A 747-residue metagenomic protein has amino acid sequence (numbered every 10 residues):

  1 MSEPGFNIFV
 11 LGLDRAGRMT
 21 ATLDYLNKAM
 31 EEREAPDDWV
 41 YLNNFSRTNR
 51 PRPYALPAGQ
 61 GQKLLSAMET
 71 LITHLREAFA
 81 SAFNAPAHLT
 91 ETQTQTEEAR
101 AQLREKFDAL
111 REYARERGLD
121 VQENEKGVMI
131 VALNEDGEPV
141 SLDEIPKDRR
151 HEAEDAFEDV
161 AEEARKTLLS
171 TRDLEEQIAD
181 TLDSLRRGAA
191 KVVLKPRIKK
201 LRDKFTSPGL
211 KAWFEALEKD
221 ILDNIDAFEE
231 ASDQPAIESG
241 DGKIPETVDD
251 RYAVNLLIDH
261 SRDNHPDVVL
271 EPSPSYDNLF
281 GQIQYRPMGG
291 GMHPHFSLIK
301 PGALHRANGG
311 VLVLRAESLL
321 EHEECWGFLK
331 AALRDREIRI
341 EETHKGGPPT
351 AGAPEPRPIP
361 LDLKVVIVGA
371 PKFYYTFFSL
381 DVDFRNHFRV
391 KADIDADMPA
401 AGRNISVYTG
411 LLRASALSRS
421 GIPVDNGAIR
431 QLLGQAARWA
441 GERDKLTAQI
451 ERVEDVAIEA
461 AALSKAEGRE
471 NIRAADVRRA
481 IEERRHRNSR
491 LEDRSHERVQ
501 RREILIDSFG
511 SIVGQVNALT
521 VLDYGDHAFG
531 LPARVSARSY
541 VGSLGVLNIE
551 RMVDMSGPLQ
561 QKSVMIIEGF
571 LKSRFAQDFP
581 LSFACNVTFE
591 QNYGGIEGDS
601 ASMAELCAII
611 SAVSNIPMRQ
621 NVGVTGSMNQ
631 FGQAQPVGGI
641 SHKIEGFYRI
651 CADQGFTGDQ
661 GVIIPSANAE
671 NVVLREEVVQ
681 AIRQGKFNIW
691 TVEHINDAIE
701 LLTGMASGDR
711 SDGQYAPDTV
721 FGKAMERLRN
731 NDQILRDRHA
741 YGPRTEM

Functional and structural regions predicted by a protein language model:
M1-F378, D383-A401, I405, T409-N426 (+5 more regions): Conserved ASCE/P-loop NTPase catalytic core
H295-S297, P301-L304, G310-E323, G327-L329 (+5 more regions): Peripheral, non-AAA+ core regions of ATP-driven protein-machinery
